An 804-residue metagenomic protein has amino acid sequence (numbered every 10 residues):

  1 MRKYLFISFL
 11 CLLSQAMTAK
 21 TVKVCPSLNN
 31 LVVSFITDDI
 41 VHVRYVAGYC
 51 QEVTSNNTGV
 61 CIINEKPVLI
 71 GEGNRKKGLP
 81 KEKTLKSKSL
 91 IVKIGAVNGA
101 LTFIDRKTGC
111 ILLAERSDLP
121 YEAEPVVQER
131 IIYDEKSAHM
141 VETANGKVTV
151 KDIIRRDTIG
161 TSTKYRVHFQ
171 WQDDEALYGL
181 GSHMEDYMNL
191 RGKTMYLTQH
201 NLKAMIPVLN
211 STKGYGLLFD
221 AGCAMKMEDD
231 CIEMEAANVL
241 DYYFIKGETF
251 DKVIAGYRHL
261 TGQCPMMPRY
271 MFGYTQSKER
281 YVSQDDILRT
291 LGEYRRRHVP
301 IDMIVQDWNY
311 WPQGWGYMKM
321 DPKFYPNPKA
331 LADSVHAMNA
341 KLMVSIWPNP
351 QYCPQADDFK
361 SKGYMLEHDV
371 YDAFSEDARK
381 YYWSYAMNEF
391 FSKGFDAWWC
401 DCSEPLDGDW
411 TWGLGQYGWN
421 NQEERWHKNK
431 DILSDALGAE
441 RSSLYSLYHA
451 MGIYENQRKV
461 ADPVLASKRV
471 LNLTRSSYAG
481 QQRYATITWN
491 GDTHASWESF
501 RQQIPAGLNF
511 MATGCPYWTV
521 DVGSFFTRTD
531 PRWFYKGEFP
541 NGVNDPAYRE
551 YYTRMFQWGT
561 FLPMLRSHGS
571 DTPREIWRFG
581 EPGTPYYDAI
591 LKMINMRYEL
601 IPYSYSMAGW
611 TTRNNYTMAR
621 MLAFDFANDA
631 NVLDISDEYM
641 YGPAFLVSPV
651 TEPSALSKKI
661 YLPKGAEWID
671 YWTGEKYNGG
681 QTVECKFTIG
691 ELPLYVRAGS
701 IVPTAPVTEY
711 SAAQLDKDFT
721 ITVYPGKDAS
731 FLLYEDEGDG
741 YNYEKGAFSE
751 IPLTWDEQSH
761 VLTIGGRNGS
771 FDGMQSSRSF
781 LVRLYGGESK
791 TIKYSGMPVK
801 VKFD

Functional and structural regions predicted by a protein language model:
Y4-L13: Sec-dependent N-terminal signal peptides
T18-A19: Boundary at the C-terminal end of the N-terminal hydrophobic targeting segment
V33, V43-Y45, S89, F645-P649 (+1 more regions): Short, well-ordered beta-strand segments enriched in hydrophobic/aromatic residues
S34-L85, Y121-E124: A low-complexity, Ser/Thr/Gly/Pro-enriched, surface-exposed linker/loop concept that marks segments flanking
V60, R106, P300-I590, D625-F626: Aromatic- and carboxylate-enriched substrate-binding clefts and catalytic-loop regions of carbohydrate-active enzymes
K76-P268, K278-R280, Q284, L291-R296 (+2 more regions): Catalytic and substrate-binding clefts that recognize carbohydrates or anionic sugar/phosphate headgroups
D286-W308: Catalytic domains of carbohydrate-active enzymes, especially glycoside hydrolases
E455-D462, R469, S477-I487, Q502 (+5 more regions): Catalytic core of carbohydrate-active enzymes
